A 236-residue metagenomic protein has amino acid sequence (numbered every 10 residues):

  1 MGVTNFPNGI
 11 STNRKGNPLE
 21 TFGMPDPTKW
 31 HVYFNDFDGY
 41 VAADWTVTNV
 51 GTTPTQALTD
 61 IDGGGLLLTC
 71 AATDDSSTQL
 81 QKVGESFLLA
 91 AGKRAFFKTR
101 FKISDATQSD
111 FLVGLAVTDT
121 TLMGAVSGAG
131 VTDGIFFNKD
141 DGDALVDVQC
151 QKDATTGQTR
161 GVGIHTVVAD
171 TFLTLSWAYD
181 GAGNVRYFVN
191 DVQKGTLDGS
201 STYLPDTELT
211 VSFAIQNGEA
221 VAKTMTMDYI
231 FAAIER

Functional and structural regions predicted by a protein language model:
V3-N49: Extracellular carbohydrate-recognition regions
F37, L175, D228-A232: Extracellular beta-strand elements of beta-rich domains used for carbohydrate recognition/degradation or cell-matrix
A43-L67: Extracellular glycan-recognition surfaces and repeat-rich motifs
T69-D147: Secretory/extracellular carbohydrate-interaction modules and structurally similar beta-sandwich "look-alikes"
F97-T99, D170-D180, V185-Y187: Short tryptophan-centered beta-strand motifs in secreted/extracellular beta-sheet-rich domains of glycan-recognition
Q151-T174: Short, aromatic/His-centered strand-loop micro-motif at the edge of beta-sheets
R186, G218-D228: Extracellular carbohydrate recognition
V189-L209: Short, solvent-exposed beta-strand-to-loop segments that form ligand-recognition rims of beta-rich domains
